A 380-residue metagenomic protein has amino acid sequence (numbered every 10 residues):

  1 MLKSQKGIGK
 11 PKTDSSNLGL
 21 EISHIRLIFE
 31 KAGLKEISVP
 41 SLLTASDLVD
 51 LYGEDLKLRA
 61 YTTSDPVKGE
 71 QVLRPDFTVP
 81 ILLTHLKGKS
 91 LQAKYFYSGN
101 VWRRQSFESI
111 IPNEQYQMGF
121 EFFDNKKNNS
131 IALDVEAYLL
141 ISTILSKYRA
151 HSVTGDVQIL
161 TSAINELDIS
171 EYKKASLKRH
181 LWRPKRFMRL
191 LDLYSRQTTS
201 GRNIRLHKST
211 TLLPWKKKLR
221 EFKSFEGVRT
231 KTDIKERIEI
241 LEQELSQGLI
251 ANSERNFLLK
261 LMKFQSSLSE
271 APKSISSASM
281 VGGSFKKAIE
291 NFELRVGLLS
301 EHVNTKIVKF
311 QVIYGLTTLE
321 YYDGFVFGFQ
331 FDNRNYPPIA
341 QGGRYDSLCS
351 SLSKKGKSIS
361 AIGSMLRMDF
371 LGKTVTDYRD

Functional and structural regions predicted by a protein language model:
L2, D14-G33, I37, L43-T44 (+3 more regions): Positively charged, Gly/Ser-enriched RNA/tRNA-binding surfaces
Q5-K12, K57-E70, M118-F122: Glycine-/proline-rich flexible loop or hinge segments
P40-Q71, S106, I111: Polyanion/phosphate-binding surface patch
D50, E108-I111, I164-D168, T376: Short acidic, glycine/serine/threonine-rich loops at helix termini
K57-V67, I169-T199, F331-D332: Acidic, His- and aromatic-enriched active-site or binding-groove loops in soluble protein domains that engage sugars
E114-G119, G155-S162: Short, conserved phosphate-binding/catalytic loop or strand-edge motifs used in phosphoryl-/nucleotidyl-transfer
K147-Y148, T161-I164: Intrinsically disordered, low-complexity, charge-biased terminal/linker regions in eukaryotic proteins
